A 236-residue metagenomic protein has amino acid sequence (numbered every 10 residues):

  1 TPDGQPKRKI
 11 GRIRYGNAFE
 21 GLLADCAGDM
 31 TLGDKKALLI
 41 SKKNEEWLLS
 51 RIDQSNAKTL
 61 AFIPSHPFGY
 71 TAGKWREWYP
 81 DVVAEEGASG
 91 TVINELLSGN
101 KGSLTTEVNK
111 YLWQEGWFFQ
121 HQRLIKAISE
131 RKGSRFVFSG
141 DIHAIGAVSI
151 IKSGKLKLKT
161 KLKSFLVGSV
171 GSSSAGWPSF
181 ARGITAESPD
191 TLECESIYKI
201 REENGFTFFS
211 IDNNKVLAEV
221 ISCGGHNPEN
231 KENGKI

Functional and structural regions predicted by a protein language model:
T1-I236: Metal-dependent phosphoester/phosphodiester hydrolase catalytic core
